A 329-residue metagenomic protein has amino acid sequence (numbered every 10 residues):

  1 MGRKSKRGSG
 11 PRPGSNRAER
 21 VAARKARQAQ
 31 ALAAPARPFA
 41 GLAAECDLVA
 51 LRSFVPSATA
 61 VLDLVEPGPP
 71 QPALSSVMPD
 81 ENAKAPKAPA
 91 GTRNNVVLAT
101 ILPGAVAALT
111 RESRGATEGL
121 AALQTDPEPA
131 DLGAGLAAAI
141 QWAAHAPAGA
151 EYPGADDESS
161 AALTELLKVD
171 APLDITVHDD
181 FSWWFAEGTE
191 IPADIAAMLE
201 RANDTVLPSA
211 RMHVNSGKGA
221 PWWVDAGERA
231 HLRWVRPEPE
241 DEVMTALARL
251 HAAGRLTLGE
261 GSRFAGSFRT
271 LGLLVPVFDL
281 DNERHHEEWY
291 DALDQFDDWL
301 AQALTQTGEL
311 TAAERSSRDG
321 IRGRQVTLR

Functional and structural regions predicted by a protein language model:
M1-W184: N-terminal membrane-targeting/anchoring modules of bacterial envelope and secretion proteins
R3-P35, F39, A43, E260 (+2 more regions): C-terminal structured domains
A33-A36, L42-E45, V55, T92 (+10 more regions): Low-complexity, intrinsically disordered regions enriched in charged/polar residues
A44, P56, P67, P79 (+10 more regions): Generic surface-pattern signal
T59, T92, T100, T110 (+12 more regions): Residue-identity detector for threonine
A130-A150, L247-A252, H286-T305: A signal for specific C-terminal beta-sheet/loop modules enriched in small/flexible residues with GP/PG/PP motifs
L136-A139, A143, L163, A202-V206 (+4 more regions): Generic structural signal of hydrophobic/aromatic residues within well-ordered alpha-helices of folded domains
D180-L293, L300: A contiguous, surface-oriented mixed alpha/beta subdomain in the mid-to-C-terminal portion of proteins that forms
